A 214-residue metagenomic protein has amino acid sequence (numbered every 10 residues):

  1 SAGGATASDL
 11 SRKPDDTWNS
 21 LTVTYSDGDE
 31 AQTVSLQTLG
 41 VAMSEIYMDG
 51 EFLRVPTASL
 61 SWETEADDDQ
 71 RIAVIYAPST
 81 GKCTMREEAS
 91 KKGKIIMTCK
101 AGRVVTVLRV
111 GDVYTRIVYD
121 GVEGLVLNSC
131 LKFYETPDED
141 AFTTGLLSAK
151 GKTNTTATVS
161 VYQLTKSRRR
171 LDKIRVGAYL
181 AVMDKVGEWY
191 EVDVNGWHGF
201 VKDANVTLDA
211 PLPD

Functional and structural regions predicted by a protein language model:
S1-S59: Extracellular and organelle-lumenal recognition/adhesion modules and their flexible linkers in secreted
T17-N19, A42, Y47, E51 (+6 more regions): Residues that flank catalytic or metal-binding motifs in active/ligand-binding sites
N19-L21, Q32, L53, I95-M97 (+3 more regions): Short beta-strand segments
G28, V110-G111, D120, V186 (+1 more regions): Structural motif
S44, Y114-T115, Y190: Hydrophobic residues embedded in beta-strands of well-ordered beta-sheets
M48-R71, T106, V118-L146, D193-D214: Boundary regions of SH3-family modules and the immediately adjacent low-complexity/disordered segments in eukaryotic
E63-D69, P78-V113, T143-E188, L212: Beta-loop motif signature
